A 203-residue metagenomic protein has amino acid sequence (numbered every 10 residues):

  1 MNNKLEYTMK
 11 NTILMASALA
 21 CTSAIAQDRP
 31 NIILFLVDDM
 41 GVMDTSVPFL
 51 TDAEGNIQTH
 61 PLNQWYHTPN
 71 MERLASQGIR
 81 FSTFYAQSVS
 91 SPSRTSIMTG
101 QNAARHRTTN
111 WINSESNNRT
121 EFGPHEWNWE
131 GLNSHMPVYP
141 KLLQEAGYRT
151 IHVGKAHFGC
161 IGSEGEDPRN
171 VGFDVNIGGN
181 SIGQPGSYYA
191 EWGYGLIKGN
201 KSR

Functional and structural regions predicted by a protein language model:
M1-D28: Bacterial Sec-dependent N-terminal signal peptides
A26-R203: Formylglycine-dependent sulfatase
